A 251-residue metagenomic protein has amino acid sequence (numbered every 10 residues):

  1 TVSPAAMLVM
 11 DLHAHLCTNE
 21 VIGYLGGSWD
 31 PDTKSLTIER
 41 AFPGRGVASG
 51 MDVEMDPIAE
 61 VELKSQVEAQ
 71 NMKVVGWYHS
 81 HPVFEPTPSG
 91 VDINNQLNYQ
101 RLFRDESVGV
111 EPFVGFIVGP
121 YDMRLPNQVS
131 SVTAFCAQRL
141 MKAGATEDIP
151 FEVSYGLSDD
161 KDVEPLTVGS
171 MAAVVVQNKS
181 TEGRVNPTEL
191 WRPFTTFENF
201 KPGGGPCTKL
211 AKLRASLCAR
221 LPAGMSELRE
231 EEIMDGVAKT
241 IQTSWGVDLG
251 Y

Functional and structural regions predicted by a protein language model:
T1-G76, S80-Y251: MPN/JAMM (Mov34/JAB) isopeptidase/deubiquitinase module and associated MPN-bearing subunits/adaptors in ubiquitin
